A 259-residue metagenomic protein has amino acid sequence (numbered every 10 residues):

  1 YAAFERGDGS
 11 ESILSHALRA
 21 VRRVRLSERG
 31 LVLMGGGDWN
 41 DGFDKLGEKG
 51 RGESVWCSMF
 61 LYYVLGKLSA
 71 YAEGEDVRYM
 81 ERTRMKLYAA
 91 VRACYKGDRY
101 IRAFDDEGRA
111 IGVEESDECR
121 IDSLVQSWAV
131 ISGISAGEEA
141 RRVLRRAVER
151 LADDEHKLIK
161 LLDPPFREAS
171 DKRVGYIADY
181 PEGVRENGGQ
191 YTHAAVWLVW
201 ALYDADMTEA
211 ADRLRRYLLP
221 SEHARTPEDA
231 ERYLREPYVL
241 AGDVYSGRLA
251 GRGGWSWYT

Functional and structural regions predicted by a protein language model:
Y1-R6, Y100-A147, R173-T259: C-terminal capping/lid segments that line or modulate ligand- or cofactor-binding pockets
Y1-S54, R78-E107, R145-V174, L218 (+1 more regions): Active-site acid/base region of carbohydrate-active enzymes
S15-L18, M59-G66, S127, V196: A structural signal for well-ordered alpha-helical segments within the folded catalytic domains of diverse enzymes
G37-W39, E48, S58-G74: Conserved, charged catalytic cores of large soluble enzymes
K49-F60, Y79, I121, Q190: Short, contiguous, pocket-lining structural segments that sit at or immediately flank catalytic/ligand-binding sites
K67, Y71, A90-C94, A201: Amphipathic, soluble alpha-helical interaction motifs
A72-R78, D204: Acidic, serine/threonine/proline-rich low-complexity intrinsically disordered regions
V77-M80, R84, A140, A210-A211: Solenoid-repeat scaffolds in large eukaryotic assemblies
